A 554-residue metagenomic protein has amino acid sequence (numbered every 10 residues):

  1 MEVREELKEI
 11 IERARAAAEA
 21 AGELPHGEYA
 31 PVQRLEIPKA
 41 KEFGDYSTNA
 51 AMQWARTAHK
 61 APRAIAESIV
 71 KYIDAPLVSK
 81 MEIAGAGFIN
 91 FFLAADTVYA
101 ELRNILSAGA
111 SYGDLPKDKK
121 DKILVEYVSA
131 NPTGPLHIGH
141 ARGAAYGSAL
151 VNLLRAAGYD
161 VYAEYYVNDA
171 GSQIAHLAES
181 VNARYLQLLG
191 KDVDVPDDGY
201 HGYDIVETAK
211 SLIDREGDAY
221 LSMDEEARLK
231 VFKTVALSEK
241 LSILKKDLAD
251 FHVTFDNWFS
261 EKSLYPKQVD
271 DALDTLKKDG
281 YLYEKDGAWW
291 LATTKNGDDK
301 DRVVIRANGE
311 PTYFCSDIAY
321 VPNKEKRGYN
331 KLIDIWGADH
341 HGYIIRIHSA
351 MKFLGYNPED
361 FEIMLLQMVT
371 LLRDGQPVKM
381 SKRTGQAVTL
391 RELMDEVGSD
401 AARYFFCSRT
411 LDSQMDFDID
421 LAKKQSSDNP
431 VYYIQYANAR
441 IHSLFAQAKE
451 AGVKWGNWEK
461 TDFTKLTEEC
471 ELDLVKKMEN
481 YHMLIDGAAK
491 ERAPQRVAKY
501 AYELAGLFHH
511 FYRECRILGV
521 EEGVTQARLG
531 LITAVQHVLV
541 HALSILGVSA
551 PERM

Functional and structural regions predicted by a protein language model:
M1-Y99, A110-M554: Non-catalytic interaction-recognition regions
A100-I105: Short, charged, solvent-exposed linker or helix-capping segments at domain edges/interfaces that act as flexible hinges
